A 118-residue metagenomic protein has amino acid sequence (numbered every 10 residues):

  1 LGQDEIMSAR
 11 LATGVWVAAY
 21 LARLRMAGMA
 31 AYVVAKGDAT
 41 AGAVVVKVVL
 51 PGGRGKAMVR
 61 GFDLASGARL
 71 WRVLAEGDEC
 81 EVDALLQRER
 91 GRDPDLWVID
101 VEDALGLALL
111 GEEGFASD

Functional and structural regions predicted by a protein language model:
G2-D118: Polybasic/polar functional segments that serve as interface/processing modules
